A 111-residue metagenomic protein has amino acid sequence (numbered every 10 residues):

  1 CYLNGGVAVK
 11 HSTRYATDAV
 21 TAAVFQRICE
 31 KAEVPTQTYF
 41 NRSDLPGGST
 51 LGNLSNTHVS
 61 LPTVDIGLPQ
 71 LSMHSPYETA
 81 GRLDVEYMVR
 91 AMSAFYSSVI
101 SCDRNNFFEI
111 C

Functional and structural regions predicted by a protein language model:
C1-Y77, D103: Active-site-adjacent substrate-binding region of metalloamidase/peptidase-like peptide-processing proteins
L68-C111: His/Asp/Glu-rich mid-to-C-terminal helical/loop segments that flank catalytic regions of hydrolases
